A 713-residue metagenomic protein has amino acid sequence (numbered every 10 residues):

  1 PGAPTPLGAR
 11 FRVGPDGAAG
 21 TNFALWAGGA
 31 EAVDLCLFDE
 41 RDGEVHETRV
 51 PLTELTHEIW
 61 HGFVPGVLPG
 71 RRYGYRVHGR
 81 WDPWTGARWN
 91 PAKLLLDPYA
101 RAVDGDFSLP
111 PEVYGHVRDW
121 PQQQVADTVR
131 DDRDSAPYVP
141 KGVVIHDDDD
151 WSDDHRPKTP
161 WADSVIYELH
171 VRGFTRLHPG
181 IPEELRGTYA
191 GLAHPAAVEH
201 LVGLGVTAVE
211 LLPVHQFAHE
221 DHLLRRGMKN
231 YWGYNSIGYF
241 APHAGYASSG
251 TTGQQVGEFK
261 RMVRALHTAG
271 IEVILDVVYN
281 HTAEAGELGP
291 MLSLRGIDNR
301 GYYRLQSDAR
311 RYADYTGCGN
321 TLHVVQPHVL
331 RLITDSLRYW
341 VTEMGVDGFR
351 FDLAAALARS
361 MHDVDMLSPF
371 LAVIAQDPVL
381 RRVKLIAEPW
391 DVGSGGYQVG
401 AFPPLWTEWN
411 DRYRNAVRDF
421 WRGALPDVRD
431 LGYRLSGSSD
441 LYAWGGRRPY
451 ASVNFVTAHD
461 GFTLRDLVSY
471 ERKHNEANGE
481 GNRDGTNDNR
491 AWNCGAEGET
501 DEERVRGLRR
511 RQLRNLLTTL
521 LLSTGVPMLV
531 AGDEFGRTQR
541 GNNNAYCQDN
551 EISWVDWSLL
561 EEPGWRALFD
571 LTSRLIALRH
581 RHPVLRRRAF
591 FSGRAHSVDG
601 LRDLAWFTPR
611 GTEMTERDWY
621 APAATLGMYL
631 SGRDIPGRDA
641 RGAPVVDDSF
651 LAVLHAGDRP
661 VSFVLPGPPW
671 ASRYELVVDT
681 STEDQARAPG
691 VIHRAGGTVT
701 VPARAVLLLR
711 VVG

Functional and structural regions predicted by a protein language model:
P1-Y167, R172, Y189, T500 (+4 more regions): Carbohydrate-interacting/catalytic domains
L25, Y75, L169, L211 (+9 more regions): Conserved, mostly hydrophobic/aromatic
A27-G29, E54-T56, G66-L68, G79 (+19 more regions): Short, flexible loop/turn elements at secondary-structure junctions
R80-D150, H219-N235, A269, G289-A313 (+1 more regions): Core domains of carbohydrate- and sulfate-ester-processing enzymes
D82-G86, T175-L177, F217-D221, H281-E284 (+5 more regions): Short catalytic/ligand-binding loop motif for oxyanion handling, primarily in non-cytosolic enzymes, centered on
S135, K158, H170-V346, L353-Q376 (+2 more regions): Substrate-binding/active-site clefts of carbohydrate-active enzymes
V165-Y167, V209, V273-L275, F349 (+2 more regions): Hydrophobic faces of well-ordered beta-strands that scaffold small-molecule active sites in alpha/beta enzyme cores
M366-A531, G536, N544-Q548, P583-R586 (+6 more regions): Conserved alpha/beta catalytic core and glycan-binding cleft of carbohydrate-active enzymes
